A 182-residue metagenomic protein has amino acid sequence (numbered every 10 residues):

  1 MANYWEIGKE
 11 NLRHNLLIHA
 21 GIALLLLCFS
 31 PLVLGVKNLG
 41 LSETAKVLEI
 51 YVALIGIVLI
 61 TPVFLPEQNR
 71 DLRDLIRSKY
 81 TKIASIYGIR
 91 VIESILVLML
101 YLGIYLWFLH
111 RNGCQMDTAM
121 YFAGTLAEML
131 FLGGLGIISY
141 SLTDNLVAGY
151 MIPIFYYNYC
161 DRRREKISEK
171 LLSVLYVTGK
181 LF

Functional and structural regions predicted by a protein language model:
M1-I50, I55-P66, I138-S141, R164-E165: Hydrophobic alpha-helical transmembrane segments
L41-E49, Q115-G124, Y176-G179: Non-cytosolic membrane-interface motifs at loop->transmembrane helix junctions
T61-I95: Helix-loop-helix units of permease transmembrane domains in multi-pass membrane transporters, especially ABC
T61-L65, E93, Y105, L109 (+2 more regions): Membrane-water interface at transmembrane helix exits
S85-C114: Hydrophobic alpha-helical transmembrane segments that constitute the membrane-spanning cores of multi-pass membrane
M120-N145: Hydrophobic alpha-helical transmembrane segments of polytopic membrane proteins
T143, V147-F182: Terminal transmembrane helical anchor/hairpin motif
